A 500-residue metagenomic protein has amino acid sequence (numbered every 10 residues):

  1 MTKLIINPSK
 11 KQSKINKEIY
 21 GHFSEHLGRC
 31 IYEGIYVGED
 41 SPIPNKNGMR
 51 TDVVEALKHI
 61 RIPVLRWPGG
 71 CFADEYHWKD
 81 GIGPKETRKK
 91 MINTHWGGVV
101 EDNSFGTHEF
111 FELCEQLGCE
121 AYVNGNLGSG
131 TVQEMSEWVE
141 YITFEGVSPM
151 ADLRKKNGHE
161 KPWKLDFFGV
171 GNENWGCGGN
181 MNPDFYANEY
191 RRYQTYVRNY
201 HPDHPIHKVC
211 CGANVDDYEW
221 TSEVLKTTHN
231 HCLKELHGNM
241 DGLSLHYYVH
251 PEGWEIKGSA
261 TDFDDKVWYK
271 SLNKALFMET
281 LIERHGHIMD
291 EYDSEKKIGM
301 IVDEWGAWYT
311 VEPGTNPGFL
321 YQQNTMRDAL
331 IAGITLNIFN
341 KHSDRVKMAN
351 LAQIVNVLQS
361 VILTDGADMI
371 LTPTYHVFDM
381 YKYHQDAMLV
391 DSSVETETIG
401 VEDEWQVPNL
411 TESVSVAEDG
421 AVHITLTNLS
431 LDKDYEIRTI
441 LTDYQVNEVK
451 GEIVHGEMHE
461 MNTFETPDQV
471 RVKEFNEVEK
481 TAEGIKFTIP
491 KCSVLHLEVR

Functional and structural regions predicted by a protein language model:
M1-G242, M278-E279, E283-V311, T315-R500: Non-catalytic accessory regions flanking glycosidase/transglycosidase catalytic cores in CAZymes
H246: Histidine-centered active-site/metal-ligand motif
V249-Y269, T315: Active-site His/acidic residue clusters
K274: Phosphate/diphosphate-binding loops
